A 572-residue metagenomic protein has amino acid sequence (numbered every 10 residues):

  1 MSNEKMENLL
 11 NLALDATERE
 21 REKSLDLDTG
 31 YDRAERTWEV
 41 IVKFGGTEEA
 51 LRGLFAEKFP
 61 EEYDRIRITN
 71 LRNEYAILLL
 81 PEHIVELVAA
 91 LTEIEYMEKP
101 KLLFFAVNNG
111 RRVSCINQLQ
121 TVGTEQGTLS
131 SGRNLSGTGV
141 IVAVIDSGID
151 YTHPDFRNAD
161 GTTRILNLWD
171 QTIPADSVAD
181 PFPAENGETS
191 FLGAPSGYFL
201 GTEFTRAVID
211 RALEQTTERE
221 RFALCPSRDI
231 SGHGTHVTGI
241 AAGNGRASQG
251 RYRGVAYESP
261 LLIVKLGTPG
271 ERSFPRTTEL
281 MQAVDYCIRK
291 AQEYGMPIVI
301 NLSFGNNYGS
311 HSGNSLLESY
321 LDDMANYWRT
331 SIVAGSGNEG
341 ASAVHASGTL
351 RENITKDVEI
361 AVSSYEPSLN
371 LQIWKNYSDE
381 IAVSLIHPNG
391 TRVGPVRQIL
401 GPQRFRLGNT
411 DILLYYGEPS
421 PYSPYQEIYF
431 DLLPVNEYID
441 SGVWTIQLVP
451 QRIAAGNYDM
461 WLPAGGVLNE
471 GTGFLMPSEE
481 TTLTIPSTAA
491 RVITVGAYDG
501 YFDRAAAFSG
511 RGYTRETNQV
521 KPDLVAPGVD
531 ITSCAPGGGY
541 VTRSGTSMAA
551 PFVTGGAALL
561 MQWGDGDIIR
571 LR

Functional and structural regions predicted by a protein language model:
M1-A76, H83-S131, G161, P269: Autoinhibitory N-terminal propeptides
L27-G30, E293, P297-N306, W328-T330 (+2 more regions): C-terminal subdomain of the subtilisin-like protease fold in secreted/lumenal serine endopeptidases
T128-T278, G295, R329, P367-L369 (+5 more regions): Subtilisin-like serine protease catalytic core
D146, G337, G545: Active-site glycine-centered loops adjacent to acidic/histidine catalytic or metal-binding residues that shape
R157, Y308-E318, E339-N376, E380-P402 (+4 more regions): Active-site-adjacent substrate-recognition loops and nearby beta-strands within hydrolase catalytic domains
I173-D176, A194, T202, R206-A207 (+5 more regions): Substrate-binding/charge-relay-adjacent region of secreted/lumenal peptidase catalytic domains
T238-A241, Q249, L262-G270, I288-I298 (+4 more regions): Hydrolase catalytic cores
V264-L266, V284-S312, G335-S336, Q447-Q451 (+1 more regions): Short acidic, glycine-rich surface-loop motifs adjacent to enzyme active sites
